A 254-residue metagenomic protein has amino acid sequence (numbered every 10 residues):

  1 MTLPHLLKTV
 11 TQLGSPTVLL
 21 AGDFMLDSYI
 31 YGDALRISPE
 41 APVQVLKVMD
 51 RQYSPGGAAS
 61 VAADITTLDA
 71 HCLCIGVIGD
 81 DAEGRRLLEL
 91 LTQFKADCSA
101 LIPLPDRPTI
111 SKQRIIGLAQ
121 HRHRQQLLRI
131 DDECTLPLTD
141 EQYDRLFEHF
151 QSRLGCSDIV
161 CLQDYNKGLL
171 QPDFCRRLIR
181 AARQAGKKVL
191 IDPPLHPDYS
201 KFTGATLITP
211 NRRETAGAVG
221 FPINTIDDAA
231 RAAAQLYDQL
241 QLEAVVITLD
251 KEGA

Functional and structural regions predicted by a protein language model:
M1-P4, Y143, K188-P193: Short gly/ser/thr-rich secondary-structure transition/capping motifs
M1-T2, D50-Y53, G57, G76-E83 (+5 more regions): Catalytic cores of large soluble enzymes that bind and process phosphate-bearing ligands
P4-G14: A short acidic-Thr-Gly-centered motif at the start of a beta-strand
T9, T17-V18, L26-C161: Conserved N-terminal subdomain of the carbohydrate kinase-like
L13, L154-G155, Y199-F202: A short, aliphatic-rich alpha-helical micro-motif
L19-A21, R129, D158-C161, L190 (+2 more regions): Structural motif
F24, Y165: Active-site metal-binding loops of divalent metal-dependent hydrolases
K167-A254: Conserved phosphate/ATP/ADP-binding segment of small-molecule kinases
